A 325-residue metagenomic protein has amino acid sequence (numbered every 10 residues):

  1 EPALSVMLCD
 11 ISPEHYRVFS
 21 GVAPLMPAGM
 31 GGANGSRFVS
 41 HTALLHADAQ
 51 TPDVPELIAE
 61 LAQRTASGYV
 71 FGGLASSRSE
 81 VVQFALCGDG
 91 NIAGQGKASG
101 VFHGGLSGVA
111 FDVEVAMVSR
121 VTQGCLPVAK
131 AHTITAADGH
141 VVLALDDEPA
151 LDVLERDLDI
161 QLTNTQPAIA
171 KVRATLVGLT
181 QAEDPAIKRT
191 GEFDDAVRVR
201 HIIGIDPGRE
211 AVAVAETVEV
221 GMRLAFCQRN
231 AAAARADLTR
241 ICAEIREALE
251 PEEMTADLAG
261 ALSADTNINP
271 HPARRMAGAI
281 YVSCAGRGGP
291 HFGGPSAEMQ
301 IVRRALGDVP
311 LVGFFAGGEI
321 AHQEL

Functional and structural regions predicted by a protein language model:
E1-A279, C284-H291, R304, F314-L325: Small-residue-enriched flexible segments
I58, P295-M299: Amphipathic alpha-helical segments in well-structured domains
E298-V312: Catalytic phosphate/nucleotide-handling subdomain of diverse soluble enzymes
